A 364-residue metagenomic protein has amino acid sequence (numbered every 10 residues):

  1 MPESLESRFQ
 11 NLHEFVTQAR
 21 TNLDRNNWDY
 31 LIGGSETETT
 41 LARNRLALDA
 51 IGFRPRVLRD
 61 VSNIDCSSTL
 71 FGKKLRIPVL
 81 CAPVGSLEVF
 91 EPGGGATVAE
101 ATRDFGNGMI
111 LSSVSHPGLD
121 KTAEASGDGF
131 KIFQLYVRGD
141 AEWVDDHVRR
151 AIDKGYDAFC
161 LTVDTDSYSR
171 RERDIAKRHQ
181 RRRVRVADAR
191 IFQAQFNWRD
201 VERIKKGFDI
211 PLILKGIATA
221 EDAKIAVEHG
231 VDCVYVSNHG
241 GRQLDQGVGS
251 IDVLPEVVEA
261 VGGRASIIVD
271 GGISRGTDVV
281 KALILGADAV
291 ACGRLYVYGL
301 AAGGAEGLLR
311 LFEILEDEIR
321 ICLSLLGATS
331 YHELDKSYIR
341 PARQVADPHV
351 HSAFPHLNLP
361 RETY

Functional and structural regions predicted by a protein language model:
M1-G72, R171, Q180-I191, Q195-F196 (+2 more regions): An N-cap/entry alpha-helix motif that binds or orients negatively charged groups
D24, G262, G303-G304: Glycine-centered helix-coil hinge/cap
L75-L119: Glycine-rich active-site/cofactor-binding loop and its immediate structural neighborhood
L80-S86, G129-Y136, V186-A187: Short, basic, glycine/proline-bearing loop/turn elements
S86, E100, E124-A125, G139-V269 (+1 more regions): Alpha/beta enzyme core
R103-V144: A gly/proline- and charged-residue-enriched helix-loop-helix capping module
K281-L309, P341-V345, N358-Y364: A compact, surface-exposed functional segment
A305-A346: Internal helix-turn-beta structural module
